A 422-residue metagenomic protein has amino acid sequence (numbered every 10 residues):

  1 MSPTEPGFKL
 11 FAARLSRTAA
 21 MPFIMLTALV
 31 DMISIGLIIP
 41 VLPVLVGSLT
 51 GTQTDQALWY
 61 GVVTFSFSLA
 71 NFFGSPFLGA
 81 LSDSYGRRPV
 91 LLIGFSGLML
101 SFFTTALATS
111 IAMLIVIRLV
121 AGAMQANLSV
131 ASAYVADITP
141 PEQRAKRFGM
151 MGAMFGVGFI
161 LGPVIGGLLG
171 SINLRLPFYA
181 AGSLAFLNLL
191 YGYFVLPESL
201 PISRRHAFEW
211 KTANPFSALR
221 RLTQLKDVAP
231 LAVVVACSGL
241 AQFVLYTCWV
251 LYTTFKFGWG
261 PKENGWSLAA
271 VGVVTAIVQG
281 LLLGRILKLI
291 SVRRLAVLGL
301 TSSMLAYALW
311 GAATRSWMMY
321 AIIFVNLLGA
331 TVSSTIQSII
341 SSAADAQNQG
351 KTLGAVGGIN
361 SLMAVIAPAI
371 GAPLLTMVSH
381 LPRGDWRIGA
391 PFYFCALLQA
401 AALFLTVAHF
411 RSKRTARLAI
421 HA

Functional and structural regions predicted by a protein language model:
P3-T18, P197-C237, K256, H421-A422: Juxtamembrane intracellular "pre-TM" segments in multi-pass secondary transporters
V41-A57, T247-N264: Short amphipathic helix-loop junctions that connect adjacent transmembrane helices in Major Facilitator Superfamily/SLC
F72-I111: Conserved MFS/SLC helix-loop-helix module at the cytosolic interface between two early adjacent transmembrane helices
G74-G86, V278-V292: Helix-to-loop junctions at the C-terminal end of transmembrane segments in multipass secondary transporters
G86, L107-A112, M124, G258 (+1 more regions): Helix-breaking motifs and short loop linkers at transmembrane-helix boundaries and internal kinks in secondary membrane
I117-G156: Cytoplasmic helix-loop-helix junction between adjacent transmembrane helices in 12-TM secondary transporters
G170-S183, P373-Q399: A membrane-interface helix-boundary motif in multi-pass transporters
R293-I336: C-terminal transmembrane helical hairpin of 12-TM major facilitator-type secondary transporters
